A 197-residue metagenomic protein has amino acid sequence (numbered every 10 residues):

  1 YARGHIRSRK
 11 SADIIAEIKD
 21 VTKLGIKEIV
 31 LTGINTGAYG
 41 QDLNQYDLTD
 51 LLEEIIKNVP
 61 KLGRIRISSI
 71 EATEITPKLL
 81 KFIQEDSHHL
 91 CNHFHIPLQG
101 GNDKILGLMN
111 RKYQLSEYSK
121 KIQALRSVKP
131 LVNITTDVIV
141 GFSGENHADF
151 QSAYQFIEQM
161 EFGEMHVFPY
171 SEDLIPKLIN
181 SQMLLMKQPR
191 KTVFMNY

Functional and structural regions predicted by a protein language model:
Y1-A12: Canonical Radical SAM [4Fe-4S] cluster-binding loop centered on the CxxxCxxC motif and its immediate flanking residues
A2-R3, G107-Y113, N180-L185: Short glycine-enriched, charge-decorated loop/helix-capping segments at active-site entrances that position
K10-I15, V21-E28: Small-residue (G/A/S/T)-rich helix-start motifs and N-terminal tracts that mark the onset
S11, L48-L52, Y118, F150 (+2 more regions): Amphipathic alpha-helical segments in well-structured domains
I14-I15, L80, H147-Q155: Short, acidic/polar
K23-H147: Conserved SAM/AdoMet-binding glycine-rich loop
I56, R126-N133, Q155-Y197: Auxiliary Fe-S-binding modules of radical SAM enzymes
